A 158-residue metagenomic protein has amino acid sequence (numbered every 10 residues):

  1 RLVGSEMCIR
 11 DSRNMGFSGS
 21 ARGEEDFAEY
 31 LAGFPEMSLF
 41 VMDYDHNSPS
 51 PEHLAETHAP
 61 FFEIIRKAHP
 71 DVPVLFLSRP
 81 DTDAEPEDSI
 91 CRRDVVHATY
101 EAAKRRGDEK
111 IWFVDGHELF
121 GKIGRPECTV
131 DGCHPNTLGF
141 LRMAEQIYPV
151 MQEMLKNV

Functional and structural regions predicted by a protein language model:
R1, G16: Catalytic nucleophile serine of serine hydrolases, specifically the conserved "nucleophile elbow" pentapeptide
L2-V3, M7-C8: Short, small-residue-biased leader/transition segments that mark boundaries at the very start of proteins
D11-S12: Hydrophobic beta-strand scaffold residues
F17, E24-V158: Alpha-helical cap/lid subdomain in secreted, periplasmic, or secretory-pathway luminal O-acyl-processing enzymes
